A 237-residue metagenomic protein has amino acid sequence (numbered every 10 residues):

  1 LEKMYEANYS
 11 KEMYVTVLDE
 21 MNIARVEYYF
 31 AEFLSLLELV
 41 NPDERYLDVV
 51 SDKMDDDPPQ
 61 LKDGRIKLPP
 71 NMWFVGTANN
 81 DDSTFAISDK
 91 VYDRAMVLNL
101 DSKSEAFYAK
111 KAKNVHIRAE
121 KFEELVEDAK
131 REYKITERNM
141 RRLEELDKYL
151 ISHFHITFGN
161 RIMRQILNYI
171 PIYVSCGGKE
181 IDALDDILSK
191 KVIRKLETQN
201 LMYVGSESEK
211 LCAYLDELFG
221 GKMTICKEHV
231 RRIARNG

Functional and structural regions predicted by a protein language model:
L1-G237: C-terminal regulatory/interaction module of P-loop NTP-utilizing enzymes
